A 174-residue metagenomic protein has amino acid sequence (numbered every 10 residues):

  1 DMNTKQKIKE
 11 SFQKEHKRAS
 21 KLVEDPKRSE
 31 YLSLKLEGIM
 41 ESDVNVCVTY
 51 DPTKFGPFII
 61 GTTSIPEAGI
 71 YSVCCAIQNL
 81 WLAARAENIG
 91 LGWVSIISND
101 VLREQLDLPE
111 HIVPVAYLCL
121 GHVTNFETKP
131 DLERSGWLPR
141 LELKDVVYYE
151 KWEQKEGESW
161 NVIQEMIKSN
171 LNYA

Functional and structural regions predicted by a protein language model:
D1-V73: Glycine/small-residue-rich phosphate/adenosyl-binding loop
K17-V23, D107-L132: A glycine-rich helix N-cap at a beta->alpha junction
E37-M40, L108-E110, P139: Solvent-exposed alpha-helices and their adjacent loops that cap or buttress functional pockets in soluble metabolic
E41-V44, I89, E110-P114: Short coil/turn connectors at secondary-structure junctions
V46, K54-F55, I59-Q105: Small-aliphatic-rich amphipathic alpha-helix that forms the alpha element of a beta-alpha
Y50, I96, H122: Short secondary-structure boundary segments
Y117-A174: C-terminal helix-cap and adjacent tail motif
